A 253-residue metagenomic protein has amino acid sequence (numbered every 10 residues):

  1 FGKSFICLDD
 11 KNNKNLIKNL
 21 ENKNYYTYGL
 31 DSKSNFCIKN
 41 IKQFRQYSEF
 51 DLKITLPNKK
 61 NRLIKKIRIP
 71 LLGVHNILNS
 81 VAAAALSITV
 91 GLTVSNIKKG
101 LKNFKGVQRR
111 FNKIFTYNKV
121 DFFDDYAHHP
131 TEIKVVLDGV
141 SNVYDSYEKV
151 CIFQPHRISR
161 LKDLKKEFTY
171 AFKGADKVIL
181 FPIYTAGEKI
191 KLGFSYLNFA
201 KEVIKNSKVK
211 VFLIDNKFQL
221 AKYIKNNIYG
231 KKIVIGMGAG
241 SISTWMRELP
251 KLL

Functional and structural regions predicted by a protein language model:
F1-F122, K201-V203, K210, G230: Acidic, Mg2+-coordinating active-site environments of NTP-dependent enzymes
I6, T27, C151-F153, L180 (+1 more regions): Structural beta-sheet core signal
K14-I17, C37, K162, K189-I190 (+2 more regions): Short glycine-/acidic-enriched loop or helix-start segments at secondary-structure transitions that form or flank
V90, V140-Y147, N227-K232: Glycine-rich phosphate-binding loop signature in dinucleotide/nucleotide-binding domains
V107, T131, D138-N206: Active-site beta-alpha connecting loops in nucleotide-dependent enzymes
F122-H128: Switch II (G3) loop of P-loop NTPases
V211-N216: Short acidic-hydrophobic, aromatic-tinged amphipathic segments that line or gate anion-handling sites
Q219-P250: A glycine-rich beta-strand to alpha-helix segment that forms a phosphate/ribose-binding loop at ligand/cofactor sites
